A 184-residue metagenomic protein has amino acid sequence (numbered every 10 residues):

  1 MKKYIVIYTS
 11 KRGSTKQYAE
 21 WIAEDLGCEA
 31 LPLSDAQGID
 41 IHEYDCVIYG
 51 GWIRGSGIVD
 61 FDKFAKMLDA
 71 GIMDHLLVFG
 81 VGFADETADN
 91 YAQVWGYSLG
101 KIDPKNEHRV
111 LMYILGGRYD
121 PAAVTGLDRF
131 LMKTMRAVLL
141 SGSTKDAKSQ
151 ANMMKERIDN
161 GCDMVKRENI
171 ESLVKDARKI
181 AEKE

Functional and structural regions predicted by a protein language model:
M1-M73, E171-E184: N-terminal beta1-alpha1-beta2 submodule of the flavodoxin-like/Rossmannoid cofactor-binding fold
G55-E184: FMN-binding flavodoxin-like domain, especially the glycine-rich phosphate-binding loop
